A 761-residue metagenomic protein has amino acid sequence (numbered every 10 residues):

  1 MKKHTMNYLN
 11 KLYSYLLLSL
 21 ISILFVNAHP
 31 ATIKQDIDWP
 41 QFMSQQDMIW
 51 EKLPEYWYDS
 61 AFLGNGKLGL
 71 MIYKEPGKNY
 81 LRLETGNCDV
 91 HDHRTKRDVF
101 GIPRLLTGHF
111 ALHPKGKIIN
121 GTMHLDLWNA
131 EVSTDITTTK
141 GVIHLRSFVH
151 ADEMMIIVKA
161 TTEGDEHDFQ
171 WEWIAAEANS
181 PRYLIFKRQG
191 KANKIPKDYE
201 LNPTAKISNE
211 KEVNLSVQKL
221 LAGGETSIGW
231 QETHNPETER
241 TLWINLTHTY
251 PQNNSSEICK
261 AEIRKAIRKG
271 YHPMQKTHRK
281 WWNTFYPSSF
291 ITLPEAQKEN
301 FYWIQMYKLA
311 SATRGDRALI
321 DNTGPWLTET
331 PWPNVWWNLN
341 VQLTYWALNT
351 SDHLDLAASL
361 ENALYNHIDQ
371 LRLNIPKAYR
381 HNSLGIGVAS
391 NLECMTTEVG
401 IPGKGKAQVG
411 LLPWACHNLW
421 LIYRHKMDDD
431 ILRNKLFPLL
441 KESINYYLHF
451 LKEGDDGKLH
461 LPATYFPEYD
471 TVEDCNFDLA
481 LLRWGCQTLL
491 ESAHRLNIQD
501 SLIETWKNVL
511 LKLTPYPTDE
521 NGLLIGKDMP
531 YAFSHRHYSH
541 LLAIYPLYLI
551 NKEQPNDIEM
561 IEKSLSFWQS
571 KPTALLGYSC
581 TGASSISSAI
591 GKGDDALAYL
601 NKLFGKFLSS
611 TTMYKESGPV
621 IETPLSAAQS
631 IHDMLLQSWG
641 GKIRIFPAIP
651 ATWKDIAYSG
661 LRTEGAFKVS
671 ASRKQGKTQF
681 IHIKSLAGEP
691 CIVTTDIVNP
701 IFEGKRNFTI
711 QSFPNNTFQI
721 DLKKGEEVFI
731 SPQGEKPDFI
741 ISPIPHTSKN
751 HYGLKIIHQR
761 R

Functional and structural regions predicted by a protein language model:
K2-L16: Bacterial N-terminal signal peptides that target proteins for export
Y15-L24: Bacterial N-terminal signal peptides
H29-Y58, L63, K67-V335, H353-A358 (+4 more regions): Acidic/polar, glycine-enriched structural segments that form the non-catalytic walls/loops of the carbohydrate-binding
I102-H113, I621-S670, K674: Catalytic cores of secreted or luminal carbohydrate-active enzymes
A151-A160, G665-I692: Carbohydrate-binding surface patches
I320-N334, S383-N434, P438, E442-N508: The feature captures the catalytic groove of carbohydrate-active enzymes
W337-L373, E393-C394, K404-K426, N434 (+2 more regions): Active-site core of glycosidic bond-cleaving carbohydrate-active enzymes
G676-R761: C-terminal beta-sandwich/jelly-roll accessory domains of carbohydrate-active enzymes
